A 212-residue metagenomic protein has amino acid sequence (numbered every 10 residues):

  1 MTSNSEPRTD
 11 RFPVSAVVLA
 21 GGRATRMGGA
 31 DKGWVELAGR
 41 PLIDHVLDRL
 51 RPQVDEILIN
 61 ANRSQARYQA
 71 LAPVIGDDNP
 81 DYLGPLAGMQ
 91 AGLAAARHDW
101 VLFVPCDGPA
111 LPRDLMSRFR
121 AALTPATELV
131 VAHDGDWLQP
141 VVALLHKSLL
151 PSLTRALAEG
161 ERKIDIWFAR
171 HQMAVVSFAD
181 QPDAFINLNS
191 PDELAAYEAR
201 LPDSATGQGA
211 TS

Functional and structural regions predicted by a protein language model:
M1-R8: Intrinsic disorder/low-complexity segments
R8-E161, I166-F185, P191-A205: Nucleotide and nucleotide-moiety/phosphate-recognizing core
A205-S212: Long, low-complexity, intrinsically disordered segments
